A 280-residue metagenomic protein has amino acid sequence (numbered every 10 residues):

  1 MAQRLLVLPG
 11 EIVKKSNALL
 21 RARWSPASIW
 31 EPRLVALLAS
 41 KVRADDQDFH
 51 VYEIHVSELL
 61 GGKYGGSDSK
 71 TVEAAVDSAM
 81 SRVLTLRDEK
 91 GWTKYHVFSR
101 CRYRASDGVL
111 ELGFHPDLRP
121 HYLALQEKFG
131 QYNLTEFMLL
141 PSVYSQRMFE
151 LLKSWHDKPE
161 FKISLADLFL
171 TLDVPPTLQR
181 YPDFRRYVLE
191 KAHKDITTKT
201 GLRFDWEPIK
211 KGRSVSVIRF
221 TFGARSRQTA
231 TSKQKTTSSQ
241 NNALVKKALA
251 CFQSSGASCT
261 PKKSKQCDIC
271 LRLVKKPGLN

Functional and structural regions predicted by a protein language model:
M1-L279: Charged, alpha-helix-forming regions
